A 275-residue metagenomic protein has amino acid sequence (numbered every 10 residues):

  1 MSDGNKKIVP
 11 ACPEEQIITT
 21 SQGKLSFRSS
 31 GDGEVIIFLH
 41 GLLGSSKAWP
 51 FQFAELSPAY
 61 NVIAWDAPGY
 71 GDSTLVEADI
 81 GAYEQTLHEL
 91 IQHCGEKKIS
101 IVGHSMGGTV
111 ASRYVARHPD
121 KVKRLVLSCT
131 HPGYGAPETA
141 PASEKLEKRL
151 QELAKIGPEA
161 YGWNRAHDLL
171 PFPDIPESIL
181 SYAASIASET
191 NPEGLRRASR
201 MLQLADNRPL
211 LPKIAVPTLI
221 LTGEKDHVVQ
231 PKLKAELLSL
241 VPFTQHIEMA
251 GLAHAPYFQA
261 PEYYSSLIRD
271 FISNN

Functional and structural regions predicted by a protein language model:
S21-D72: Conserved HGGG/HGGXW glycine-rich cap/lid loop of the alpha/beta-hydrolase fold
S21-Q22, F53-A54, I63-G103, S266: Active-site loop/oxyanion-hole signature of alpha/beta-hydrolase fold enzymes
G103, G107, A111: Gly/Ala-rich beta-loop-alpha elbow adjacent to hydrolase catalytic centers
S112, A116-R117, K123-K155: Flexible "cap/lid" loop of the alpha/beta hydrolase fold
A136-A142, K155-P212: Conserved alpha/beta-hydrolase catalytic His-Asp/Glu region
N207, V216, Q230-L237: Short alpha-helix in the alpha/beta-hydrolase fold that links the catalytic acid
I214, I220-T222, D226: Short beta-strand/loop motif that positions the catalytic acidic residue of the alpha/beta-hydrolase fold
L252-P261, S265: Catalytic histidine-centered segment of alpha/beta-hydrolase-like enzymes
